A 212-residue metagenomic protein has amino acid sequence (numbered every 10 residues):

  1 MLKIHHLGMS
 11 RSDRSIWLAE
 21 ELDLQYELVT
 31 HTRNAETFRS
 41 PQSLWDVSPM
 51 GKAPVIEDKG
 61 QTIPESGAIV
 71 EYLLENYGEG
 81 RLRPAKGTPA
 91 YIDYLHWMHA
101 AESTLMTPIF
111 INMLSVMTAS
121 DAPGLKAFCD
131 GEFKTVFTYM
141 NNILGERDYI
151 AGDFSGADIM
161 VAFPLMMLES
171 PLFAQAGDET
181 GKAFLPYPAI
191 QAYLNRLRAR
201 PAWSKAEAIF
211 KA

Functional and structural regions predicted by a protein language model:
M1-A127, G131: GST-like domain detector, emphasizing the conserved glutathione-binding G-site in the N-terminal thioredoxin-like
R33-N34, D158, K211: Conserved beta-strand edge residues that scaffold enzyme active sites
A68, A189, A202: Residue-level recognition of oxygen-bearing side chains
L74, P164-L165, E207: Active-site-flanking alpha-helical
M98-A199: GST-like fold's C-terminal all-alpha helical module
T118, K211-A212: Carbohydrate-binding/catalytic loop surfaces
Y193, I209-F210: Exported/periplasmic ABC-transporter solute-binding proteins
R196, W203-A206: Charged phosphate-binding loop/patch that engages nucleotide di/tri-phosphates or the phosphate backbone of nucleic
